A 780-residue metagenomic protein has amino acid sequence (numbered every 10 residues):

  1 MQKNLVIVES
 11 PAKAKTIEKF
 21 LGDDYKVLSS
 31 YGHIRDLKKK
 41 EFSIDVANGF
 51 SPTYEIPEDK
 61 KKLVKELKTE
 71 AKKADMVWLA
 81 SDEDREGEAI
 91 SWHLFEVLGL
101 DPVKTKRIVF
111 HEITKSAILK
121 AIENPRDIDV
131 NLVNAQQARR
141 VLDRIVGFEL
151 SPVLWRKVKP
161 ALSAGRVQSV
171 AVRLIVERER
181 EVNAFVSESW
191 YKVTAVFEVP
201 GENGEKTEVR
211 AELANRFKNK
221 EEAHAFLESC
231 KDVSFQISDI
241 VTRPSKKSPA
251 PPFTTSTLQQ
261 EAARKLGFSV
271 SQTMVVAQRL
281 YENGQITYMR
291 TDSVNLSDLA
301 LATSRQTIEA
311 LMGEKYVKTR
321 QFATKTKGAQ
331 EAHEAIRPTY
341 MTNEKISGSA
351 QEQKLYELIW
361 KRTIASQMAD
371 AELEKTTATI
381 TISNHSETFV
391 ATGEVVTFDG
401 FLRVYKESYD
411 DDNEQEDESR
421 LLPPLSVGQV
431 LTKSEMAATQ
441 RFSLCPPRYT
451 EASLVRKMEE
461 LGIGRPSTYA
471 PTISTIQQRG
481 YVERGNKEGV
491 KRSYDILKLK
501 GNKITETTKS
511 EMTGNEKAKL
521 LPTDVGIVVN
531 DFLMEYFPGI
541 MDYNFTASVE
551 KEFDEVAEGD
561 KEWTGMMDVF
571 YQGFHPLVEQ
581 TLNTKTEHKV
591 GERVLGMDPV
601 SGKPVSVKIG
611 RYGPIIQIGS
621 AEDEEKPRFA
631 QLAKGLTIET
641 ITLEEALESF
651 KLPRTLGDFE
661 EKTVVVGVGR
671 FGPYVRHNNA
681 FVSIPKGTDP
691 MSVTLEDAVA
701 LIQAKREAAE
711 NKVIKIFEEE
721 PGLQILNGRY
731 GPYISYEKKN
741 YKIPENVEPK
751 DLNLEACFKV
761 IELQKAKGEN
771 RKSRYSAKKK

Functional and structural regions predicted by a protein language model:
M1-R140, E149-L150, Y409-N413, S419: Intrinsically disordered, low-complexity regulatory segments
Q2-L5, T16, Y25, S151 (+6 more regions): Basic, low-complexity terminal or inter-domain segments flanking catalytic cores
T53, S81-E83, L100-K106, P125-V133 (+6 more regions): Short, polar/flexible loop-turn hinges at active-site or ligand-entry regions and domain interfaces
I113-A195, D239-K246: C-terminal or mid-to-C-terminal helical accessory/interaction module adjacent to the motor/catalytic core
F235-Q260, A329-T342, T432-E435: Residues forming anionic-ligand binding surfaces in small-molecule and nucleic-acid pockets of primarily soluble enzymes
I237-V241, S248-A262, T287-T291, C445-K457 (+1 more regions): Short acidic, hydrophobic short linear motifs in intrinsically disordered regions
Q259-E261, K265-Q272: A conserved hydrophobic secondary-structure block that centers on an alpha-helix together with its immediately flanking
